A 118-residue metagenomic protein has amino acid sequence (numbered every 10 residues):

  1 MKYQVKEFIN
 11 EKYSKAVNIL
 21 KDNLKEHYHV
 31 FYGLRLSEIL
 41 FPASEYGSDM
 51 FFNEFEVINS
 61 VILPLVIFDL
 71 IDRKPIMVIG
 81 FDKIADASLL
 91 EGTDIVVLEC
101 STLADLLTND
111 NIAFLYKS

Functional and structural regions predicted by a protein language model:
M1-K21: Nuclease catalytic cores
F8, Y32-K74: Active-site metal-binding core of divalent-cation-utilizing nuclease and nuclease-like domains
A16, V61-I62, E91-T93: Amphipathic, heptad-repeat alpha-helical coiled-coil/stalk segments that mediate oligomerization, tethering
L20, L63-I67, I76-K83: Conserved catalytic cores of phosphodiester-cleaving nucleases, focusing on short active-site segments
K21-F31: Short secondary-structure junctions
R35-I39, I84, L103-D105: Short, solvent-exposed loop/turn segments at secondary-structure junctions
K74-S88, T93-V96: Terminal membrane-proximal soluble interaction domains of membrane-associated proteins
D94-S118: Basic, glycine-rich
